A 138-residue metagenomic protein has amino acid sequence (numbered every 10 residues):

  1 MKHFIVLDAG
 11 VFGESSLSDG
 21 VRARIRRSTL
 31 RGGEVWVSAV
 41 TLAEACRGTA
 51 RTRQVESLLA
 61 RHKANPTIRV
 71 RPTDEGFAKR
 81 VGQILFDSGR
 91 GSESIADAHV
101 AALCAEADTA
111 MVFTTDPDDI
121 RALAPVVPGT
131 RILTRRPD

Functional and structural regions predicted by a protein language model:
M1-V37, R47-R61, V127-G129: Short, well-structured N-terminal submotif of metal-dependent ribonuclease cores
K2, A107-D138: Acidic, PIN/NYN-like endoribonuclease modules and their adjacent C-terminal/linker elements
G10-V11, V40, G76, D118: Alpha-helix/helix-capping structural signal
R22, L42, T52-V55, A78-K79 (+2 more regions): A general structural signal for well-ordered alpha-helical segments in protein cores
G33, T67-R69, A110, T130: Short, conserved active-site loop motifs that form the nucleotide-linked donor/cofactor pocket
E44, R80, A122-L123: Phosphate- and divalent-cation-binding pockets in alpha/beta enzyme and binding domains that engage nucleotide-derived
E56-R61, N65-D74: Helix-adjacent hinge/juxtasegments
R69-D118: Active-site neighborhoods of divalent-metal-dependent phosphate/nucleic-acid chemistry enzymes
